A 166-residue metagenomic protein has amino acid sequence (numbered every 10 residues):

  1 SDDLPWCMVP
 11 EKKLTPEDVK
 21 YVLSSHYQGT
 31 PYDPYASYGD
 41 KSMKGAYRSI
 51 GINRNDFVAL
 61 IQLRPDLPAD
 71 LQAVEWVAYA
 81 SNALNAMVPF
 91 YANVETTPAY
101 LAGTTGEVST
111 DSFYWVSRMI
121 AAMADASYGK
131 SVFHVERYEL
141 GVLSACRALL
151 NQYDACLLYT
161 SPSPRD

Functional and structural regions predicted by a protein language model:
S1-G45, S49-N53: Long, internal scaffold/assembly segments composed of regular secondary structure
G39-K41, G45-D154: Substrate-recognition/cap regions that form aromatic- and gly/pro-loop-enriched pockets for small-molecule ligands
Y159-D166: Conserved small/polar residues in nucleotide/adenosyl-binding loops
